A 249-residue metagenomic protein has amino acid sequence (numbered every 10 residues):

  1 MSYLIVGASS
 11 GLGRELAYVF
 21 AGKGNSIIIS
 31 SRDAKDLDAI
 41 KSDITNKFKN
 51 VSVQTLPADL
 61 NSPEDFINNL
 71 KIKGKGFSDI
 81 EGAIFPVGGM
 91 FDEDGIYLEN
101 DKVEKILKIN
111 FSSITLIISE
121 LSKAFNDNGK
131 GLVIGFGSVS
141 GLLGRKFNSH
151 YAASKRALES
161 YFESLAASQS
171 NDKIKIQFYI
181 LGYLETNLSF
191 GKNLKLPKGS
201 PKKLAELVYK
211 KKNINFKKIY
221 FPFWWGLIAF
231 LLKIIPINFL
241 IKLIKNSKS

Functional and structural regions predicted by a protein language model:
S9-S10: Conserved glycine-rich cofactor-binding loop
K23-I40: Conserved glycine-rich Rossmann-like NAD(P)H-binding loop of the short-chain dehydrogenase/reductase
K47-E64: Rossmann-fold cofactor-recognition segment
I67, K75, G82, G88-E104 (+1 more regions): Conserved mid-core segment of classical short-chain dehydrogenase/reductases
I118, S154: Active-site helix of classical SDR
S138: Residue(s) in the substrate-gating loop at a strand-loop-helix junction that position the organic substrate next
F178-Y179, N193-F230: C-terminal helical subdomain
